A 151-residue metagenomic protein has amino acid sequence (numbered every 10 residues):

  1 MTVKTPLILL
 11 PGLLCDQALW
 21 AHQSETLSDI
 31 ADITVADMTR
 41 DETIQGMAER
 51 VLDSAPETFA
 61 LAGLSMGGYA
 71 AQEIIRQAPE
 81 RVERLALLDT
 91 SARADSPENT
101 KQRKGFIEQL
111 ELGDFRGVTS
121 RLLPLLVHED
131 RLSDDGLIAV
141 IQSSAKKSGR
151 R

Functional and structural regions predicted by a protein language model:
T2-E49, L64: Conserved HGGG/HGGXW glycine-rich cap/lid loop of the alpha/beta-hydrolase fold
V3-K4, P56-E57, E80: Active-site acidic short loop of glycosyltransferases
H22, E73-Q77: Active-site signature of alpha/beta-hydrolase-fold catalytic machinery across serine- and Asp/Cys-nucleophile hydrolases
E42-Q45, Q72, T90-E98, E129-D130: A short beta-to-alpha transition loop/helix N-cap that caps and shapes the active-site region
L61-G63, L88: Short beta-strand immediately N-terminal to the catalytic nucleophile in serine-hydrolase-like folds
G63-G67, A71: Gly/Ala-rich beta-loop-alpha elbow adjacent to hydrolase catalytic centers
R76-Q77, R81-G117, G136: Flexible "cap/lid" loop of the alpha/beta hydrolase fold
D95-E98, G113-R151: Conserved alpha/beta-hydrolase catalytic His-Asp/Glu region
